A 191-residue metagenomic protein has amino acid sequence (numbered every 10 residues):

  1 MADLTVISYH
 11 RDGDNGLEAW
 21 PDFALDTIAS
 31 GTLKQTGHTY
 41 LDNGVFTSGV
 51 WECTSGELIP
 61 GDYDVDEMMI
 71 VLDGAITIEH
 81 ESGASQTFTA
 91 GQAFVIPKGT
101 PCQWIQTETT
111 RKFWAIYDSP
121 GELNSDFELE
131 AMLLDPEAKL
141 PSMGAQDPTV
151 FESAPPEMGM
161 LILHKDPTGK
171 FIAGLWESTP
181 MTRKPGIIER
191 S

Functional and structural regions predicted by a protein language model:
M1-V45, S119-L175: A short, N-terminal "cap"/entry segment at the start of jelly-roll beta-barrel domains of the cupin/DSBH fold
T32-Y40, G44-Y63, K98, I162-L163 (+1 more regions): Conserved short histidine dyad/triad with adjacent acidic residue
F46-T47, I76, A84, T100: Short acidic/polar mixed-charge low-complexity motifs
M69: Structured binding elements
L72-D73, E108: A cytosolic small-molecule/anion-sensing beta-strand core signal
D73-E79: Short, structured beta-strand/loop micro-motifs enriched in basic residues and often containing a Trp
S82-K98: Short acidic-glycine-tyrosine-enriched beta hairpin
K98-L123, G169: Ligand-binding loop in jelly-roll beta-barrel domains
